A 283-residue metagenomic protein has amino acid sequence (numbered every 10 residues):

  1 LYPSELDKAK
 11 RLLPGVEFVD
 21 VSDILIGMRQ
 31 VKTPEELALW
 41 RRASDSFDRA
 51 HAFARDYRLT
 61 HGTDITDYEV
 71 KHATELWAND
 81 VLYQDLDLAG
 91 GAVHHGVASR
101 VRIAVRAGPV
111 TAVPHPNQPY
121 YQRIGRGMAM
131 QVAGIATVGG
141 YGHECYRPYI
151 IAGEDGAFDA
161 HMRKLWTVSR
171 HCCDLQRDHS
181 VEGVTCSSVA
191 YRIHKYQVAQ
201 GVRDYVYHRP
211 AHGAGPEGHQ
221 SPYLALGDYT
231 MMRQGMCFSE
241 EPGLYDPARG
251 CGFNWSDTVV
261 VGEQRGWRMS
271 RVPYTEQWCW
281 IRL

Functional and structural regions predicted by a protein language model:
L1-L283: Active-site neighborhoods and metal-handling regions in enzymes and metal-associated proteins
